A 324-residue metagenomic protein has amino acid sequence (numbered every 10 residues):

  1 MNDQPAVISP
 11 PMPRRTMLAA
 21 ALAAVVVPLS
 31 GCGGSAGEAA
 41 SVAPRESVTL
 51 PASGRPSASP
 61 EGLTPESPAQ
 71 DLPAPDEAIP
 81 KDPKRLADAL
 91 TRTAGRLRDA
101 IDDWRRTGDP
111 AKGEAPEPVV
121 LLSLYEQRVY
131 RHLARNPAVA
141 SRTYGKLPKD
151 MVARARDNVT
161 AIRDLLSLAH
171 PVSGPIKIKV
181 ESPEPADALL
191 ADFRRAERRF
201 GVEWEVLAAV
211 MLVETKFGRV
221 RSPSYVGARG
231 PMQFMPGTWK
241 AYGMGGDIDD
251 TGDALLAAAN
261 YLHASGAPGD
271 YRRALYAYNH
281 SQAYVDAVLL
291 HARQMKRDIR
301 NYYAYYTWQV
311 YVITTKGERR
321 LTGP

Functional and structural regions predicted by a protein language model:
M1-R195, L290-P324: Cell-wall glycan-active module
G31, G218, G227-G230, G266: Glycine-centered flexibility sites
L121, Y125, A209-L212, A257 (+2 more regions): Amphipathic alpha-helical interaction segments
V129-H132, N136, R199, V213-K216 (+2 more regions): Amphipathic alpha-helical interaction surfaces
A138-R142, G201-A209, S222, A267-Y278 (+1 more regions): Surface-exposed patches in mature extracellular/periplasmic domains of secreted proteins
E184-R199, E205, P231, P236-A292: Alpha-helical segment that forms one wall of the substrate-binding/catalytic cleft in peptidoglycan-active domains
V213-G218, A228, T238-K240, H280-Y284 (+2 more regions): Solvent-exposed loop/turn segments at secondary-structure junctions within structured extracellular/periplasmic domains
R221-S224, V288-L289: Short, solvent-exposed loop/turn and secondary-structure capping segments
